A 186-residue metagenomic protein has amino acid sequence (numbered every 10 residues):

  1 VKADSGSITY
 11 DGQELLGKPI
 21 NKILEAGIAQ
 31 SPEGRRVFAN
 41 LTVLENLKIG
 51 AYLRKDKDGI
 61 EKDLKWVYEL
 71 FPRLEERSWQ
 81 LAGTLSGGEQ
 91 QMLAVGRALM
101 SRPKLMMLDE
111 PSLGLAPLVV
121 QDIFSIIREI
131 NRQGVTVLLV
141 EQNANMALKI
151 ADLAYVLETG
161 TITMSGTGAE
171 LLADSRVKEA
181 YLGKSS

Functional and structural regions predicted by a protein language model:
V1-S186: Glycine-rich phosphate-binding loops of nucleotide-dependent enzymes
